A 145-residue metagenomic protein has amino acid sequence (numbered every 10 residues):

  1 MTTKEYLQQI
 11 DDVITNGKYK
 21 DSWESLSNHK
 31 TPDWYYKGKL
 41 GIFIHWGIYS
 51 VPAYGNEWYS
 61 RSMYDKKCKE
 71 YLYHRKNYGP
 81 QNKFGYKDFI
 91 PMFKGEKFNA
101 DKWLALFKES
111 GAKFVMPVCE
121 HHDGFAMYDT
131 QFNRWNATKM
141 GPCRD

Functional and structural regions predicted by a protein language model:
M1-D145: Mature catalytic domains of secreted/periplasmic carbohydrate-active enzymes
